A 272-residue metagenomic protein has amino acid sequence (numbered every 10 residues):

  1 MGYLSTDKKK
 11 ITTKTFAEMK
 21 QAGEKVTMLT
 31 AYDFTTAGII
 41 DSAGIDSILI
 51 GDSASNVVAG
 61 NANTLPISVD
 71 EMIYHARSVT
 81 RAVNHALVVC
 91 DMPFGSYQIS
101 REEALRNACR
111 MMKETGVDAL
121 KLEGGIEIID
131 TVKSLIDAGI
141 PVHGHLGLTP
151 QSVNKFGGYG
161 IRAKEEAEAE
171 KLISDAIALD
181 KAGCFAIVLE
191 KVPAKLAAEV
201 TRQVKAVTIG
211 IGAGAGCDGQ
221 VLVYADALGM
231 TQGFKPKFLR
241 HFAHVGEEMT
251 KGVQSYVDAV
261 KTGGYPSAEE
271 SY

Functional and structural regions predicted by a protein language model:
G2-Y272: Alpha/beta enzyme core
